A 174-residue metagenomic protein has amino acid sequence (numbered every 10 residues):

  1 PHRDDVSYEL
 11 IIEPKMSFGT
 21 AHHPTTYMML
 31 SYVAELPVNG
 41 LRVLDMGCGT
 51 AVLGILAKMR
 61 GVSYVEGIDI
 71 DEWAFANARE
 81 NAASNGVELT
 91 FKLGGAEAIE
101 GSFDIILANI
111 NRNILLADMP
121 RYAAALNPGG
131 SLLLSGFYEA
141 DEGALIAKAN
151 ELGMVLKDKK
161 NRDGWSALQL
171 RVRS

Functional and structural regions predicted by a protein language model:
P1-F18: Non-catalytic substrate-recognition/targeting regions of SAM-dependent transferases
M16, T20-I99: Conserved SAM/SAH cofactor-binding pocket of Class I
Y64, L132-L133: A short hydrophobic/small-residue beta-strand
W73-N77, I114, D141: Conserved short alpha-helix immediately C-terminal to the canonical SAM/SAH-binding motif I of Rossmann-like
A78, N111, A149: Residue-level signal for inorganic ion chemistry
I105-A108: Hydrophobic beta-strand segment of the Class I
L116-S131: A short glycine-rich, Lys/Arg-flanked "PGG" loop and its adjoining helix->strand segment in the class I
Y138-S174: Active-site capping/gating segments
